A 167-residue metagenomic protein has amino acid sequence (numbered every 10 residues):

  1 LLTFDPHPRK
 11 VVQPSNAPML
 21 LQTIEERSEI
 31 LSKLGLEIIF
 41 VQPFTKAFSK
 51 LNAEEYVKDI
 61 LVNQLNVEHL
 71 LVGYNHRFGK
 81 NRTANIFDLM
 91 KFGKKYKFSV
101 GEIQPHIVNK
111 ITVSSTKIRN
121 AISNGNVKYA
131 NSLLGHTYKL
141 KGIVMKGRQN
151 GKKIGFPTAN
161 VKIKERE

Functional and structural regions predicted by a protein language model:
L1-T3, E102: Structural beta-sheet core signal
D5, T45, H106-V108: Short, solvent-exposed coil/turn elements at secondary-structure transition points
P6-P8, T137: Proline-centered helix-kink/hinge sites
P8-Y96: N-terminal Rossmann-like or analogous alpha/beta NTP/dinucleotide-binding catalytic cores that position adenine
E55-K58, V62-E167: Active-site cores that bind ATP or allylic diphosphates and position pyrophosphate for catalysis
